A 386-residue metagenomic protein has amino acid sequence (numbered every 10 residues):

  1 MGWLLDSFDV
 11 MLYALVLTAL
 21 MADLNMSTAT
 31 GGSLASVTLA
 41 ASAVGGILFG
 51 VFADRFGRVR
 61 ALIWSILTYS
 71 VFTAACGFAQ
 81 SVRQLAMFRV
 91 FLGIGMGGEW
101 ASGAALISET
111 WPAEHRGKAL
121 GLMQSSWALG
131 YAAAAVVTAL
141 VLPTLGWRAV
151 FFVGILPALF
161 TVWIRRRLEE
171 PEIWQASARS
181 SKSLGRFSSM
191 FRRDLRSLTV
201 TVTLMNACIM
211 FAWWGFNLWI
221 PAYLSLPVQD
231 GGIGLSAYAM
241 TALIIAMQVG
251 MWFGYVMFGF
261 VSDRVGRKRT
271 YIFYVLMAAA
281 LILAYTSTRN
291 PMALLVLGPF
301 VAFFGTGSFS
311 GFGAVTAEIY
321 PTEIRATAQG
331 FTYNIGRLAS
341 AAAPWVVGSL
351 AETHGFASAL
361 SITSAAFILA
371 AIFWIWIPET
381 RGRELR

Functional and structural regions predicted by a protein language model:
A14, D194-Y255: Extracytoplasmic gate region of multi-pass secondary transporters
A14-V44, L235-A242: Extracellular/periplasmic helix-loop-helix junction of adjacent transmembrane segments in MFS-like secondary
L20-M21, F52-A53, V137-T144, L224-S225 (+2 more regions): Interfacial helix-cap and linker-helix signal at transmembrane-aqueous boundaries of multi-pass secondary transporters
N25, G57, F78-Q84, P112 (+2 more regions): Helix-breaking motifs and short loop linkers at transmembrane-helix boundaries and internal kinks in secondary membrane
V44-V82, V265: Conserved MFS/SLC helix-loop-helix module at the cytosolic interface between two early adjacent transmembrane helices
F88-S125: Cytoplasmic helix-loop-helix junction between adjacent transmembrane helices in 12-TM secondary transporters
M123-R166: Helix-loop-helix hairpin linking two adjacent transmembrane segments in secondary transporters
G250-F253, M257-V315: C-terminal transmembrane helical hairpin of 12-TM major facilitator-type secondary transporters
